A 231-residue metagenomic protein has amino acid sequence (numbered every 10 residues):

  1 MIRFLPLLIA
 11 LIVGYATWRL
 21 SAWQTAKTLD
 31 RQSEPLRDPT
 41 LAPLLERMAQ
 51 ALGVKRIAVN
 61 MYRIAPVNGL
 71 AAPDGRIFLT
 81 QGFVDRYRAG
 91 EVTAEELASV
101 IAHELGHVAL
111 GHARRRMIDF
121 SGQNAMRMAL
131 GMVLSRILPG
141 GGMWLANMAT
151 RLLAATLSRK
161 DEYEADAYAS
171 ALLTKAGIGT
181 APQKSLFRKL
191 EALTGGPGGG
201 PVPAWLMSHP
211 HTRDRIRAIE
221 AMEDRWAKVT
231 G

Functional and structural regions predicted by a protein language model:
M1-P210, D214, E223-T230: A Zn2+-metalloprotease active-site environment signal
R217: Cysteine-cluster motifs in flexible loop/terminal segments that predominantly coordinate metals
